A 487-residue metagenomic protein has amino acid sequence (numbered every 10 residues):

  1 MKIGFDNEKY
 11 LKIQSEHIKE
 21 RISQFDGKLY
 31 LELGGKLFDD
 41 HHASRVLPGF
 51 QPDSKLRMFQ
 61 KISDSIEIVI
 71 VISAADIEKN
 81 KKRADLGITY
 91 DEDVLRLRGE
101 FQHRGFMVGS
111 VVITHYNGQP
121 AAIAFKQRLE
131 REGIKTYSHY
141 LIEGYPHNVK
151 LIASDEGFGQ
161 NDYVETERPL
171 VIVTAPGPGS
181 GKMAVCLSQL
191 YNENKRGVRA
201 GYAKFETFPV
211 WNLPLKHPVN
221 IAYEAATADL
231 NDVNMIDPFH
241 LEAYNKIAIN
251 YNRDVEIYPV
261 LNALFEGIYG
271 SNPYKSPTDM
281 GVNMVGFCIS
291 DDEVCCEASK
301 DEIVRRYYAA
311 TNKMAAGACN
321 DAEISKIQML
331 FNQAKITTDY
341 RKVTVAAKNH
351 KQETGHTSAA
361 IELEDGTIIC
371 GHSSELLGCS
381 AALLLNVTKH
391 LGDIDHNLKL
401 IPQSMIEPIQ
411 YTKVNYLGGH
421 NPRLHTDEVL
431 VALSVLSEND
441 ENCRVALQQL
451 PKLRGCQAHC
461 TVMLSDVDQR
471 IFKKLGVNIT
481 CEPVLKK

Functional and structural regions predicted by a protein language model:
M1-T174, Q189-H350, H356, L363-D365 (+2 more regions): Flexible phosphate-sensing "switch/lid" loops adjacent to ATP/NTP-binding sites across phosphate-transfer
G177-P178: The conserved Walker
V185: Hydrophobic positions on the alpha1 helix immediately C-terminal to the Walker A/P-loop
G201, S373-E375: Residue-level structural signal for beta-strand termini and adjacent loop
L376-G392: A short, polar/charged loop-to-alpha-helix boundary motif
G392-D393, V414: Flexible, solvent-exposed loop/hinge segments and secondary-structure transition points
K399-G419: Active-site pocket-lining segment
